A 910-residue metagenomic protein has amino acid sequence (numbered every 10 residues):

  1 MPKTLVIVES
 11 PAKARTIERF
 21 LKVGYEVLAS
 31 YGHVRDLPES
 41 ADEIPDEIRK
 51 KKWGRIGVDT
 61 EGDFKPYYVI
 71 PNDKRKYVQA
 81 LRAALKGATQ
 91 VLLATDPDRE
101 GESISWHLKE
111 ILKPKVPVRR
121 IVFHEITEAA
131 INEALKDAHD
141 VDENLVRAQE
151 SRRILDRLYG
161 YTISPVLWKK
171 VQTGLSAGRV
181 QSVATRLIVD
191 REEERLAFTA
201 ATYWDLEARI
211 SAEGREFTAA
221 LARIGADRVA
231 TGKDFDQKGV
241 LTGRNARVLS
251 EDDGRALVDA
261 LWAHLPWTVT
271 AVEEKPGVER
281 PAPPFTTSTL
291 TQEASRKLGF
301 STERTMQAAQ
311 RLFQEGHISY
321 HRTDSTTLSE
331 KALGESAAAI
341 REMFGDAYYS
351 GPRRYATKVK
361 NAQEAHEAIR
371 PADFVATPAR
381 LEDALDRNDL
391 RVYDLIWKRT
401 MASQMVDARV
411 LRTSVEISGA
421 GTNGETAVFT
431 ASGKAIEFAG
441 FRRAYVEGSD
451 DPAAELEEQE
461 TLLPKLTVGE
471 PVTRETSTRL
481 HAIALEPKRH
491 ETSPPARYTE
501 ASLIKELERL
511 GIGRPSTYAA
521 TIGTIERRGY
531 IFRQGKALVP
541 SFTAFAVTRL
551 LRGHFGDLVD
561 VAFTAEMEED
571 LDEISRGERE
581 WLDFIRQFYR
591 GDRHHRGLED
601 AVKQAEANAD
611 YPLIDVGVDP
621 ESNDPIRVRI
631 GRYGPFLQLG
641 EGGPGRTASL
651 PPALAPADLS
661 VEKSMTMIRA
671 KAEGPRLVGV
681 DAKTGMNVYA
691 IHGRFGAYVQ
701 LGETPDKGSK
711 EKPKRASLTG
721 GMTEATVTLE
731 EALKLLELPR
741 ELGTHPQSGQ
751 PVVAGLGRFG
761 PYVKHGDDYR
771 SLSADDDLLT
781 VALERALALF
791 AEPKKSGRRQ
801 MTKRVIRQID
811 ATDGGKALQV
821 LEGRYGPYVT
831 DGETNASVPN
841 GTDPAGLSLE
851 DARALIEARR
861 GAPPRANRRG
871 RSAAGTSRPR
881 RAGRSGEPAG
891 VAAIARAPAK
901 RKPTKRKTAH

Functional and structural regions predicted by a protein language model:
M1-R153, T162, F235, R244-V248 (+6 more regions): Intrinsically disordered, low-complexity regulatory segments
P2-L5, R15-T16, V23-Y25, S164 (+9 more regions): Basic, low-complexity terminal or inter-domain segments flanking catalytic cores
P11-A14, Y31-L37, P97-G101, H124-A130 (+6 more regions): Conserved nucleotide-binding/hydrolysis micro-motifs of P-loop NTPases
D73, Q79-A80, K86-G87, I126-I210 (+1 more regions): C-terminal or mid-to-C-terminal helical accessory/interaction module adjacent to the motor/catalytic core
D96, T291-E293, K297-T305: A conserved hydrophobic secondary-structure block that centers on an alpha-helix together with its immediately flanking
K170-G174, I188-S250, K297, G440: C-terminal helical "lid" subdomain and adjoining coupling/linker elements of P-loop NTPases
L257-P283, S288, A294, L485-E491: Pre-Walker A segment
